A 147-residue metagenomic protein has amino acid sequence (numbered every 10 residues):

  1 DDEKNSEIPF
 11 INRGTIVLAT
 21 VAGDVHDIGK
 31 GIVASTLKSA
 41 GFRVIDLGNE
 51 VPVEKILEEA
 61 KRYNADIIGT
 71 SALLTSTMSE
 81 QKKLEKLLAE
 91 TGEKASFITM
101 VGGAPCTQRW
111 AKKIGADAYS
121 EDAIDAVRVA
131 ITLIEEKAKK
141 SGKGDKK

Functional and structural regions predicted by a protein language model:
D1-G48: Non-catalytic terminal/interface segments that mediate subunit docking, oligomerization, and allosteric communication
R13, T91, S141-K143: Feature targets compositionally biased, intrinsically disordered low-complexity regions with long contiguous runs
I16, D117, G144-K147: Compositionally biased, intrinsically disordered low-complexity regions
K30-A40, V44-D117, D122-I131, E136: Cofactor-cradling patches in redox/metallo enzymes
I134-K147: The C-terminal output helix
